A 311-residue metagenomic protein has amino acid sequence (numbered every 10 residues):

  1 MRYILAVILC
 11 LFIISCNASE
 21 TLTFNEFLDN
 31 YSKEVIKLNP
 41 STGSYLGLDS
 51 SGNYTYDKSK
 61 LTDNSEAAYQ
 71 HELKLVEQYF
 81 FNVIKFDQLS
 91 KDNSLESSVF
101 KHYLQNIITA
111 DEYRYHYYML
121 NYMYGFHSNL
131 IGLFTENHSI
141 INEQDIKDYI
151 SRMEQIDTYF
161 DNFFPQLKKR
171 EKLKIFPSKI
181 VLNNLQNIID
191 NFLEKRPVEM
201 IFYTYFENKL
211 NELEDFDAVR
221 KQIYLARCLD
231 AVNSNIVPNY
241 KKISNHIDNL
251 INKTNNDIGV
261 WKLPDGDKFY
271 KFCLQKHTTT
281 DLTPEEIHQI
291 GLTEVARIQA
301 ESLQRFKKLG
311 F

Functional and structural regions predicted by a protein language model:
Y3-I13: Sec-dependent N-terminal signal peptides
C16-F311: N-terminal maturation segment of proteins
